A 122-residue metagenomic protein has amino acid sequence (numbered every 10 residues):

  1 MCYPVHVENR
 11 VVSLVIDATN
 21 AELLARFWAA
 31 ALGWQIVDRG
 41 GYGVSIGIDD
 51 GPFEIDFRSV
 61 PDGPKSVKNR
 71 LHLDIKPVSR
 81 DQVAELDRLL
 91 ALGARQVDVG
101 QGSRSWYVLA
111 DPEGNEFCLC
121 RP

Functional and structural regions predicted by a protein language model:
M1-D38, I48-D98, A110-P122: Glyoxalase I/VOC metalloenzyme domain signal
G40-Y42, Q101-S105: Short acidic/glycine-enriched loop/turn segments that link adjacent beta-strands
S45: Short, charged amphipathic alpha-helical segments flanked by flexible coils
